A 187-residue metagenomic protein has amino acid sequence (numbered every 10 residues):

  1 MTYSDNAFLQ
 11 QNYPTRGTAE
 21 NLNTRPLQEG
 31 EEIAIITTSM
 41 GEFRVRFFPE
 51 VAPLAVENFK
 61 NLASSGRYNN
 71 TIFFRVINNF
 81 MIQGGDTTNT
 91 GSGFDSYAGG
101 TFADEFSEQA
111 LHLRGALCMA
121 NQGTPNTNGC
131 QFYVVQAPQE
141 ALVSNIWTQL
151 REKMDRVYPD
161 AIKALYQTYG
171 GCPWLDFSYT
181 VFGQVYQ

Functional and structural regions predicted by a protein language model:
M1-Q187: Cyclophilin-like peptidyl-prolyl cis-trans isomerases
